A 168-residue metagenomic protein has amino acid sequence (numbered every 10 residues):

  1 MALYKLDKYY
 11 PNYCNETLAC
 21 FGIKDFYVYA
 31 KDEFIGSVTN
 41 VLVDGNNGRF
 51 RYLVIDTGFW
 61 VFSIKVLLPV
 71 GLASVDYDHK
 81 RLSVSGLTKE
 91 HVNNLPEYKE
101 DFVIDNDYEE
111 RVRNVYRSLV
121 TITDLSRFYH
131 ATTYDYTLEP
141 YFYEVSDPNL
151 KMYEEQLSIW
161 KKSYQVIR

Functional and structural regions predicted by a protein language model:
M1-R168: Peripheral interaction segments used for macromolecular assembly
